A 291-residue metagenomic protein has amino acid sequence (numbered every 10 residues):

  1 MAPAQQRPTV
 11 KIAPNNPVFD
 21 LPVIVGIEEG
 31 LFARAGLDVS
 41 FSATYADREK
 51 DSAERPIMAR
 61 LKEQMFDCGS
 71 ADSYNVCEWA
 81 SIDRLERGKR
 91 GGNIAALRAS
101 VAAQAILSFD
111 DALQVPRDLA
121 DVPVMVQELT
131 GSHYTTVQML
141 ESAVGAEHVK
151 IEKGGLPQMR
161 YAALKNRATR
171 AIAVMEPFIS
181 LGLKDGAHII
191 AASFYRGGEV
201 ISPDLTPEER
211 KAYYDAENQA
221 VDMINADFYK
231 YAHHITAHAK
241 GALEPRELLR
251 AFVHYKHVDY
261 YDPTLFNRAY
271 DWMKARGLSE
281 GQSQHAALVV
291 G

Functional and structural regions predicted by a protein language model:
A2-A4, E208: C-terminal segment of N-terminal export signals and the immediately downstream linker at the start of the mature
A4-V144, I151, R170, I190-A192: Short, glycine-/small- and polar/acidic-enriched structural segments that line small-molecule recognition paths
I12, N16, A59, A99 (+9 more regions): Solvent-exposed, acidic/flexible segments
A13, V18-L21, R98-F109, L183-E217 (+3 more regions): Periplasmic-binding protein-like
E29, M65, R84, V122 (+11 more regions): Structured segments of extracytoplasmic/periplasmic soluble domains in secreted or envelope-associated proteins
D38-K50, L248-H257, S283-G291: Short linear loop/turn motifs
I151-H238: Pocket-lining segment of extracytoplasmic ligand-binding domains
P207-E280: Secondary-structure end/capping motifs
